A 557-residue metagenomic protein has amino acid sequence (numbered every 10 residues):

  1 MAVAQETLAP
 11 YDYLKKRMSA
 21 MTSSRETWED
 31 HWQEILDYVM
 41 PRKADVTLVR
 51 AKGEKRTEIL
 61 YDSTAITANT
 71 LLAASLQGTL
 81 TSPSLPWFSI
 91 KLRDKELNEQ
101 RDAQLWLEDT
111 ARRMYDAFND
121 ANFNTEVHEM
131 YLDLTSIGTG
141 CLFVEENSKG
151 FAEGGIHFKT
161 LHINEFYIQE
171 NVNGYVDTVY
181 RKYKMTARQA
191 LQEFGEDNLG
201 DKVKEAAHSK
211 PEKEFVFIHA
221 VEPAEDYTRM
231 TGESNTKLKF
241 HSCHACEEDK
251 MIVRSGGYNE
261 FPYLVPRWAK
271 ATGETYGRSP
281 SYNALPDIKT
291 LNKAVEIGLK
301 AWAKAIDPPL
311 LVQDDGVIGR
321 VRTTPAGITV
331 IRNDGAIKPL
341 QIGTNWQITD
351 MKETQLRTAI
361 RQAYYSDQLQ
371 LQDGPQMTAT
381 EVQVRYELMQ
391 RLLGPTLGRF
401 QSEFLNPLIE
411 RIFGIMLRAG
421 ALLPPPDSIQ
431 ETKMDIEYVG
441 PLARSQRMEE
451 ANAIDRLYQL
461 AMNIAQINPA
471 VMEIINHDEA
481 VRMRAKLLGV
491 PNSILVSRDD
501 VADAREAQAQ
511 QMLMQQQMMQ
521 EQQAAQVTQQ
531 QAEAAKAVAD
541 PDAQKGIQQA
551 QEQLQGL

Functional and structural regions predicted by a protein language model:
M1-D30, D37-M40, A44, L291 (+1 more regions): C-terminal anchoring/interaction modules
M1-E212: Extended, helix-rich architectural segments
D12-S19, E146-R322: Structured, contiguous alpha/beta core segments that scaffold functional sites
I35-Y61, V203-N235, T323-Q341: An N-terminal domain-start capping segment
A68-T81, L285-A294, K300-A301, Q459 (+1 more regions): Short, hydrophobic/amphipathic alpha-helical patches that form generic packing surfaces within helical domains
R101, L105, D133, Y282 (+2 more regions): Residue-level detector of secondary-structure boundary/capping sites
L105-E108, R112-F123, E129-L132, S136-G140 (+12 more regions): A broad, structural surface signal
